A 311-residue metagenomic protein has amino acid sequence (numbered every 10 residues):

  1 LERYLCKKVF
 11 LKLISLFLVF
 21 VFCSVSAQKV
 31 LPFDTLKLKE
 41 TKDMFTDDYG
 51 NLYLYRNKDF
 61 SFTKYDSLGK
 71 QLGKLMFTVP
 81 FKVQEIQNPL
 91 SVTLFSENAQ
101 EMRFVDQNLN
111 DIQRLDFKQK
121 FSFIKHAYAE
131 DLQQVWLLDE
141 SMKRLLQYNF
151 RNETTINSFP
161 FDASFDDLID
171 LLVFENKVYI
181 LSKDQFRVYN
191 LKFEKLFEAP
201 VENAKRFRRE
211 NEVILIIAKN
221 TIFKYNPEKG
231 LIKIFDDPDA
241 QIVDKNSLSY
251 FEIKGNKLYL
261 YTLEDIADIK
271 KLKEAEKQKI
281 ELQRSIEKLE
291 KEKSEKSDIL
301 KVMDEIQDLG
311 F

Functional and structural regions predicted by a protein language model:
L1-P32, G310-F311: Bacterial Sec-dependent N-terminal signal peptides
K29-K37, G69-L75, D111-F117, E153-D162 (+2 more regions): A short beta-strand motif characteristic of beta-propeller blades
K29-L90: Start-of-domain marker
L38-F45, V79-I86, F121-A129, F165-V173 (+2 more regions): Repeated scaffold domains used in trafficking and secretory/extracellular systems, primarily beta-propellers
D43-T46, G50-R56, L90-S96, Q133-D139 (+5 more regions): Short beta-strand elements that form the blades of beta-propeller/WD-repeat-like and other beta-sheet-rich scaffold
D59-T63, Q100-F104, K143-Q147, F186-N190 (+3 more regions): Structural motif
D66-L68, D106-N110, N149-N152, N190-E194 (+2 more regions): Short loop/turn segments that connect beta-strands within beta-propeller blades
D244-E276: Blade-level signature of beta-propeller repeat domains, shared across WD40, Kelch, NHL, RCC1 and BNR/Asp-box propellers
